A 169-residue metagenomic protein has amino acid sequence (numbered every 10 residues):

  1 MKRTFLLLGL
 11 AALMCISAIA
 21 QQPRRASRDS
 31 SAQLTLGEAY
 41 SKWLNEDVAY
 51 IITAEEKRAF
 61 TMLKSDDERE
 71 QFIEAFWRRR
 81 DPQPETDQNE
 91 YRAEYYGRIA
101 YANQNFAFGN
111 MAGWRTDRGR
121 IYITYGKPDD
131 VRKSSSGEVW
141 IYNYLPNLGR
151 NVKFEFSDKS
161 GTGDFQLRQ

Functional and structural regions predicted by a protein language model:
M1-T4: Positively charged n-region of N-terminal signal peptides that target proteins for export
L6-L7, R25: Short amphipathic alpha-helical "recognition" segments used for binding
L7-C15: Bacterial N-terminal signal peptides
I16-A20: Sec/Tat signal peptide C-region and signal peptidase I cleavage site
Q21-Q169: Residues within mature, well-folded domains
